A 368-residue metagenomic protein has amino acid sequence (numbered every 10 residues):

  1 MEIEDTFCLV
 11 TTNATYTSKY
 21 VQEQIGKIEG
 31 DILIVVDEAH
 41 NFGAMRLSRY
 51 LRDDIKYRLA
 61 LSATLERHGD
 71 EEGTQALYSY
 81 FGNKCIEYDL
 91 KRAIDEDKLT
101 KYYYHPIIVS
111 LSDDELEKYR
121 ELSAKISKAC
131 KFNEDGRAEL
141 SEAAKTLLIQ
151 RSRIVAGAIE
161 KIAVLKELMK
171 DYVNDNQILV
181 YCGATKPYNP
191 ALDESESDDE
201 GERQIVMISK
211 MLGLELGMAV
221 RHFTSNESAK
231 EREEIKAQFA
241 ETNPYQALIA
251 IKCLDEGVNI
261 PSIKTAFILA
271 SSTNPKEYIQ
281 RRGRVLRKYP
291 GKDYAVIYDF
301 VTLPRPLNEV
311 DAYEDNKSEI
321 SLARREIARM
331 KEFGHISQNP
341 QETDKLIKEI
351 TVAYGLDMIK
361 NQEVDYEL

Functional and structural regions predicted by a protein language model:
E2, V21-Q22, L179, G201-D255: Conserved helicase ATPase core of P-loop NTP-dependent helicases/translocases
D5-Y50, I251: Conserved RecA-like ASCE ATPase "motif II neighborhood" in helicase/translocase motors
L9-T12, K56-A63, A247-A250: Structural recognition of the conserved hydrophobic beta-strand(s) that form the central parallel beta-sheet of P-loop
N41-Y102: Post-DEXD/H (motif II) to motif III coupling segment of the RecA-like Helicase ATP-binding lobe
K84-M218: Interdomain linker/hinge connecting the two RecA-like lobes of the SF2 helicase core
K145, E309-L368: Long, largely alpha-helical accessory region at the distal end of helicase-like NTP-driven motors
I249-I251, D255-S272, E277-R281, Y294-F300: A short beta-strand element within the Helicase C-terminal
R284-S318: Conserved segment of the helicase C-terminal RecA-like domain
